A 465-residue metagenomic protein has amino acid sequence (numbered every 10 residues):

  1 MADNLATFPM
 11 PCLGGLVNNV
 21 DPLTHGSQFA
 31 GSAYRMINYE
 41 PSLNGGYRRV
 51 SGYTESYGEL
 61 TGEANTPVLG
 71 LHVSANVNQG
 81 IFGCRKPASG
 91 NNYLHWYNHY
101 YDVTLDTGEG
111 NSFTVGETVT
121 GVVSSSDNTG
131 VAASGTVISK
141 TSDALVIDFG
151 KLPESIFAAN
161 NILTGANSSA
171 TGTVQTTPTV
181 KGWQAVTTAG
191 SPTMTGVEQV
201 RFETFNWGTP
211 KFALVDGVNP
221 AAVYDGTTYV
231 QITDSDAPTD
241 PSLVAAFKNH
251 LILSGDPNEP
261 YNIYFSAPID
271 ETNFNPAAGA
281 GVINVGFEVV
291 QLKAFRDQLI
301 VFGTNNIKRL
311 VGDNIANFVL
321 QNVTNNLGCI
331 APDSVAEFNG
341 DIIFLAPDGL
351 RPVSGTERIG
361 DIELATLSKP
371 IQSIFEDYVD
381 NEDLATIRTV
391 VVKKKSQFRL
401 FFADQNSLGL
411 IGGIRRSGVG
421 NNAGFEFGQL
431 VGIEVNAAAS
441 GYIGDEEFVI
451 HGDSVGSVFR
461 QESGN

Functional and structural regions predicted by a protein language model:
M1-Y100, V180-A185, T239-K308, T386-I414 (+2 more regions): N-terminal beta-propeller domains
E59-A64, A189-T195, T233-A237, G281-V285 (+3 more regions): Surface loop/turn motifs at the tips and blade-to-blade linkers of beta-strand repeat domains
S89, T171, D216-V218, V223-T228 (+2 more regions): Acidic/polar residues in short coil/turn loops that connect beta-strands within repeat-based beta-sheet scaffolds
N98-K181: Autoprocessing Asn-cyclization modules and mimics
N160, R201-D234: Hydrophobic or amphipathic alpha-helical targeting/insertion segments
G172, P178-A185, T228-Q231, D270-A277 (+4 more regions): Beta-strand initiation motifs
K181-N206: A broadly used, surface-exposed interaction patch
H250, F287-G464: Beta-sheet-dominated scaffold domains
